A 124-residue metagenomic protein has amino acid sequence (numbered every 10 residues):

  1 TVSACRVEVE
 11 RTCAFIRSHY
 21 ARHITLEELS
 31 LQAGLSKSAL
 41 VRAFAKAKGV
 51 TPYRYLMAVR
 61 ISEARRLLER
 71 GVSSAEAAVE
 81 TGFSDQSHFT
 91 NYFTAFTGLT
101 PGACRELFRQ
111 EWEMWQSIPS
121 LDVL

Functional and structural regions predicted by a protein language model:
T1-S3, V9-A14, H19-R22, G34: Compact structured core domains
A4-T12, K48, M57-R60: N-terminal positioning helix adjacent to the helix-turn-helix/winged-helix DNA-binding module
F15-H19, R66-R70, E80: Short alpha-helical segment immediately N-terminal to, or the first helix within, an HTH/HTH-like DNA-binding domain
R17, H23-V59, A78-L107: Basic/polar phosphate-binding segments, predominantly the helix-turn-helix DNA-binding elements of transcriptional
H23, G71-V72: Residue at a beta-strand N-cap/secondary-structure junction
E111-L124: Intrinsically disordered, low-complexity acidic/proline-/asparagine-rich linker or regulatory tail/stalk regions
